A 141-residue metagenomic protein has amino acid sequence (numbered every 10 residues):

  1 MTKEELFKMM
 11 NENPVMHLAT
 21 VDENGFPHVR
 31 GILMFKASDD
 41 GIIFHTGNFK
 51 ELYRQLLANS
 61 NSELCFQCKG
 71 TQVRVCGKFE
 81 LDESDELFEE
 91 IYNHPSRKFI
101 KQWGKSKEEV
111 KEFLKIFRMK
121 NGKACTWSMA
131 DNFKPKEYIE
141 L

Functional and structural regions predicted by a protein language model:
M1-E4, T46, K98, Q102: Charged, amphipathic alpha-helical segments
K8-E23, S62-F66: A short, Trp-centered hydrophobic/proline-enriched beta-strand micro-motif
H17, I42-I43, R74, C125: General beta-strand recognition
N24-H28, K78: Residue-level signal for well-ordered, solvent-exposed loop/turn and beta-edge residues enriched in charged/polar side
G31-L33: Conserved beta-strand in the GNAT
F35-G70: A short mixed-secondary-structure module that forms the rim of ligand-binding clefts
R74-L141: Charged, gly/pro-rich active-site loop segments
